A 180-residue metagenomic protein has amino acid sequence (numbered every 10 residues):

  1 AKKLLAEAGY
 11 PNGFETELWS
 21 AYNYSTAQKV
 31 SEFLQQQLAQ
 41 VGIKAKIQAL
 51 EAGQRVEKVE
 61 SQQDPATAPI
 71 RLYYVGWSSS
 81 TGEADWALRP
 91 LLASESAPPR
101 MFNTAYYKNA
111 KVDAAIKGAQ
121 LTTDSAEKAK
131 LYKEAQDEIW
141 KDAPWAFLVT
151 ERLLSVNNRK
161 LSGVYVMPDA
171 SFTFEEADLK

Functional and structural regions predicted by a protein language model:
A1-K2, F33: Thiotemplate assembly-line natural product biosynthesis machinery
K2-E17: Immediate post-signal peptide segment of exported/extracytoplasmic ligand-binding proteins
G13-Y22, A45-K46, R71-L72: Short, well-ordered beta-strand elements
Y22, T26-Q36, Q40, E60-K180: Detector for C-terminal structural segments
Y22-N23, I47-E60: Short helix-initiation/N-cap motifs at beta->coil->alpha
L38, K44-I47: FAD-dependent oxidoreductase catalytic-site/capping-region signature
